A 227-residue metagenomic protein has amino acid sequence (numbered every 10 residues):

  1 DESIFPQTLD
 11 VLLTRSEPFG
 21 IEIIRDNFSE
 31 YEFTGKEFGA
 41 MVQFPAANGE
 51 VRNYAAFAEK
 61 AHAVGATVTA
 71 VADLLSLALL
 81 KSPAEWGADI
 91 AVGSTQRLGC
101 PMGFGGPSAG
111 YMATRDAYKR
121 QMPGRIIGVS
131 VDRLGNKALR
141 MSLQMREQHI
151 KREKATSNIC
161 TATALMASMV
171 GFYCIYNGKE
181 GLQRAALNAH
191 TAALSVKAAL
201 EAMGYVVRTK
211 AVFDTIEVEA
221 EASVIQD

Functional and structural regions predicted by a protein language model:
D1-I4, P45, A72-L74, A185-N188 (+1 more regions): Conserved short loop/turn motifs at secondary-structure junctions
E2-N136, V224-D227: Conserved PLP-enzyme active-site core in the AAT-like
A40-Q43, F172-I175, D214-V218: Short, hydrophobic beta-strand segments
M41-Q43, V64-A66, A155-T156, E180-Q183 (+1 more regions): A short, structure-level motif marking secondary-structure boundaries and short turns
L98-M203, V207-K210: Active-site C-terminal subdomain of aminotransferase-like
M203-D227: Conserved PLP-binding catalytic core of the aspartate aminotransferase-like
